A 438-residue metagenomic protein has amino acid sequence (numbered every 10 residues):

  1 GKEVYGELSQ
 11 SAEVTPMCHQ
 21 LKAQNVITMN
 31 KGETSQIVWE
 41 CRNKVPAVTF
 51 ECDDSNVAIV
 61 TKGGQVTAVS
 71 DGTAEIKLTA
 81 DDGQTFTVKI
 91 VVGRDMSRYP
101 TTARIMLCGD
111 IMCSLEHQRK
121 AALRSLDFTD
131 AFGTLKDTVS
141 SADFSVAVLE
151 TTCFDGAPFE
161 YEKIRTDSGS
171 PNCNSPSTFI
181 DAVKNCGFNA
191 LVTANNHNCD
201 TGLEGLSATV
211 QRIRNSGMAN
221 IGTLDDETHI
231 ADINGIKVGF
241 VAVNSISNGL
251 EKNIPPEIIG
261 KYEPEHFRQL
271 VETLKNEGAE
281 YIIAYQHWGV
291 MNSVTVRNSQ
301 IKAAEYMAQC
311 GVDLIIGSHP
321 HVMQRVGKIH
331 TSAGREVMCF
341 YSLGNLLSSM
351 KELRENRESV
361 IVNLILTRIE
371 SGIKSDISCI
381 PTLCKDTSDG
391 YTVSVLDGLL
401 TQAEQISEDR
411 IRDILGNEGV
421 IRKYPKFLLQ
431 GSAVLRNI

Functional and structural regions predicted by a protein language model:
G1-S97: Extracytoplasmic soluble-region selector
G93-I438: Acidic, metal/ion-coordinating pockets
